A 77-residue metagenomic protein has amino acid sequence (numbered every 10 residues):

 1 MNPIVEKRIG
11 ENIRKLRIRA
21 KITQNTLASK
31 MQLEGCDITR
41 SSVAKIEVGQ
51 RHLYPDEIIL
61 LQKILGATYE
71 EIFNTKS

Functional and structural regions predicted by a protein language model:
M1-R8, N74-T75: A detector for short, charged/polar N-terminal pre-domain segments
E11-Q32: Short basic helix-loop element that most often maps to the first helix and adjoining turn of HTH DNA-binding modules
I13, L27-A28, V43-I46, I72: Conserved hydrophobic/aromatic packing and binding residues within compact polymer-binding modules
I13, Q24, R40, P55-I58: Helix-turn-helix DNA-binding elements, focusing on the entry/boundary residues of the two helices that contact DNA
Q32-H52: Recognition helix of helix-turn-helix/homeodomain-like DNA-binding domains that insert into the DNA major groove
Q50-E71: DNA major-groove recognition helix of helix-turn-helix/homeodomain DNA-binding modules
